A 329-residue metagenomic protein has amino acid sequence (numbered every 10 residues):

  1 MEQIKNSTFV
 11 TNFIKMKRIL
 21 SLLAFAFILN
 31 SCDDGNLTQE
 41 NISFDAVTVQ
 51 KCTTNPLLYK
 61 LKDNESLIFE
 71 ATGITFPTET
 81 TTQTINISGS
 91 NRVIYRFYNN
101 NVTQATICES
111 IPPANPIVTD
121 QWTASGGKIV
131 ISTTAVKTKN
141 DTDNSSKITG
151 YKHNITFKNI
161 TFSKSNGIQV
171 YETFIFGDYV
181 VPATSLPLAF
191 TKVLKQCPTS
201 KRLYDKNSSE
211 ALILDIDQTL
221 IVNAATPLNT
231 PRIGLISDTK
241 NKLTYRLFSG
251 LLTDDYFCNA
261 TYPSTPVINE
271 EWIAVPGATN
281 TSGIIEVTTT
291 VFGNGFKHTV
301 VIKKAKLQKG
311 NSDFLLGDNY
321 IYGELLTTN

Functional and structural regions predicted by a protein language model:
M1-M16: N-terminal secretory signal peptides that target proteins for export/translocation
E2-Q3, L20-L57, N329: Bacterial Sec-dependent N-terminal signal peptides
D45, K51-C52, L186-R202: Boundary/junction segments of secreted and surface-exposed precursor proteins
P56-L57, K62-K147, S208-G293: Surface-exposed helix/loop patches within compact recognition domains
L61-D63, G150-T161, D205-N207, F296-K306: Extracellular/lumenal glycan-associated surfaces
G126-V180: Extended, hydrophobic interaction surfaces within ordered domains
F157-K195, H298-N329: Edge beta-strand at a domain terminus
